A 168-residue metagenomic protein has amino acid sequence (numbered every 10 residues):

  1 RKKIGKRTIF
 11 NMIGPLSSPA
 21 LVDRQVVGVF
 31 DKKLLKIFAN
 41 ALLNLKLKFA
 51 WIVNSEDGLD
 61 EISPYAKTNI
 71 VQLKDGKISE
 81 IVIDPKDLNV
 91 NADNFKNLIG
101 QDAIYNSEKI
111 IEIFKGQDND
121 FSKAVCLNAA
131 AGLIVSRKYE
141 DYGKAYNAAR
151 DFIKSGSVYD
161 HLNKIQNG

Functional and structural regions predicted by a protein language model:
R1-G168: Glycine-rich anion-binding loops and their surrounding alpha/beta cores
